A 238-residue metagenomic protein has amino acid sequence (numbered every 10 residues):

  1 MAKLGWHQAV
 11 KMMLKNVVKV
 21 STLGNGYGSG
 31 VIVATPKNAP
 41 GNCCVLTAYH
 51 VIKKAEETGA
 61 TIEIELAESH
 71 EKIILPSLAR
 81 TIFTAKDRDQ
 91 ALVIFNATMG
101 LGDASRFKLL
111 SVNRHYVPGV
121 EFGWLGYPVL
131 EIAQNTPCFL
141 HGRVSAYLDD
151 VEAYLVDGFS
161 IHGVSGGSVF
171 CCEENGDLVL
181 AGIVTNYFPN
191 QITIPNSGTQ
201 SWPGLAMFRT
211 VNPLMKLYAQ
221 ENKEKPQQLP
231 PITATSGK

Functional and structural regions predicted by a protein language model:
A2-K3, A9, A34-D87: Catalytic-histidine neighborhood of serine endopeptidases, predominantly the chymotrypsin-like S1/PA family
W6, V17-V45, S201: A conserved glycine-rich beta-strand in the N-terminal activation segment of trypsin-fold
Q8-A9, V31, P36, I82-F83 (+1 more regions): Active-site substrate-binding loop(s) of clan PA
V10, C171-K238: C-terminal subregion of chymotrypsin/trypsin-like serine protease catalytic domains
V20, G30, C43, T47 (+8 more regions): Terminal peptide-recognition signature
L23, A48-H50, Y127, E174: Short, surface-exposed secondary-structure boundary micro-motifs
V33-T35, I82-T84, Y147, F159 (+2 more regions): Residue-level recognition of beta-strand microenvironments
K53, S105-G166, V184-G198, W202: Flexible, gly/ser-rich surface segments that form the specificity/activation loops bordering the active-site cleft
